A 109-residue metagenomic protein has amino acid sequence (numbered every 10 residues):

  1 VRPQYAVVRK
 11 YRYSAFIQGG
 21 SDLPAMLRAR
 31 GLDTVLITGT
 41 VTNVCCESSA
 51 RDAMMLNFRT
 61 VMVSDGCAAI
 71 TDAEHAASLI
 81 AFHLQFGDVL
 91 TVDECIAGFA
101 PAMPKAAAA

Functional and structural regions predicted by a protein language model:
V1-A109: Active-site-adjacent betaalpha module
